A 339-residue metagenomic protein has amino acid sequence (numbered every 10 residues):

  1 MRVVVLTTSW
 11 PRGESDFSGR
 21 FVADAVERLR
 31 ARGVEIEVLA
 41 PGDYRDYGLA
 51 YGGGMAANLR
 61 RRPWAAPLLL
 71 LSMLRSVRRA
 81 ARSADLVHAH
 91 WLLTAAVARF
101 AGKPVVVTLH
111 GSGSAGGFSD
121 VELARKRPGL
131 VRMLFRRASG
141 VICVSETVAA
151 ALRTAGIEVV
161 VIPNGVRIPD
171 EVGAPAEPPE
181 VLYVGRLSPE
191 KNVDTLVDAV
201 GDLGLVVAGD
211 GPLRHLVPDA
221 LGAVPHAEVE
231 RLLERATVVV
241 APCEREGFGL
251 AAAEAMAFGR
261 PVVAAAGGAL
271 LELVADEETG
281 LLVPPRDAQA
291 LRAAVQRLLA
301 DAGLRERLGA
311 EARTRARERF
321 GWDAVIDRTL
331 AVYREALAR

Functional and structural regions predicted by a protein language model:
V5-L68: N-terminal strand-loop element at the rim of the active site of nucleotide-sugar-dependent glycosyltransferases
A89-T94, L109: Short His-centered aromatic/hydrophobic patch
P104-V106, S114-M133, I168: Nucleotide-sugar donor phosphate/pyrophosphate-binding loop at the beta->alpha transition of glycosyltransferases
T147, G165: Carbohydrate-associated surface elements
V166, G173-D202, V206: Conserved donor-binding/catalytic core segment of Leloir-type glycosyltransferases
E244: Aromatic "clamp/platform" in nucleotide-sugar-dependent glycosyltransferases that forms part of the donor/acceptor
P261-A264, V274: Short hydrophobic beta-strand element within catalytic cores of glycosyltransferases and related nucleotide-activated
D276-E277, L281-A288, R297-G303: Conserved acidic donor-binding segment of nucleotide-sugar-dependent glycosyltransferases
